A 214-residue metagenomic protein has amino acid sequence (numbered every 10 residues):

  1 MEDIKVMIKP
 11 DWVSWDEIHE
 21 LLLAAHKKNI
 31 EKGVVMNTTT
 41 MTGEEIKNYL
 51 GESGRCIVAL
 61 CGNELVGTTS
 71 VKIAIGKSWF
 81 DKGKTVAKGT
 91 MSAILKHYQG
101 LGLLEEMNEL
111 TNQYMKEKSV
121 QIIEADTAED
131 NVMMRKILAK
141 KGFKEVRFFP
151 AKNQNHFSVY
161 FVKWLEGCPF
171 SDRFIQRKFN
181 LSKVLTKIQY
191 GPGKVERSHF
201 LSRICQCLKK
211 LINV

Functional and structural regions predicted by a protein language model:
E2-L22: A short beta-loop-alpha structural element at the N-terminal edge of CoA-dependent acyl/N-acetyltransferase catalytic
K9-W12, L23-K47: Conserved GNAT-fold acetyl-CoA-binding loop/helix
I46-V58, G67, K88: A short helix-loop-beta-strand connector motif used in the catalytic cores of GNAT acetyltransferases and, in some
T90-G100, T127-A128: A short, internal acetyl-CoA/4′-phosphopantetheine-binding micro-motif in the GNAT/acyltransferase core
I94, G100-Q113, K136, K140: Conserved acetyl-CoA-binding loop-helix of GNAT-fold acetyltransferases
M115-T127: Conserved GNAT acetyl-CoA-binding A-motif
E129-R147: Conserved active-site alpha-helix within GNAT-family acetyltransferase domains
A151-Q206: C-terminal "cap" of GNAT-fold acetyltransferases
